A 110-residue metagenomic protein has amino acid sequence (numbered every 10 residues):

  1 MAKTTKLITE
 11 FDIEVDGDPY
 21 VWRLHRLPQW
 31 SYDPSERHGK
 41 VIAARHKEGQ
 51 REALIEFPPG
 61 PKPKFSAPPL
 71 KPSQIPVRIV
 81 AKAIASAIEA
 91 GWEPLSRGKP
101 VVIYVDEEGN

Functional and structural regions predicted by a protein language model:
M1-E14: Short acidic, Pro/Gly- and aromatic-enriched capping/linker segments at domain boundaries
L7-T9, D18, H38-K40: Residues at beta-strand starts and edge strands
E14, H46, D106: Acidic surface patches and DE-rich sequence motifs
V15-W22: Short, isolated positions in well-ordered beta-strands
L24-E52: Short, surface-exposed, low-complexity cationic segments
G49-N110: Acidic, low-complexity intrinsically disordered segments
